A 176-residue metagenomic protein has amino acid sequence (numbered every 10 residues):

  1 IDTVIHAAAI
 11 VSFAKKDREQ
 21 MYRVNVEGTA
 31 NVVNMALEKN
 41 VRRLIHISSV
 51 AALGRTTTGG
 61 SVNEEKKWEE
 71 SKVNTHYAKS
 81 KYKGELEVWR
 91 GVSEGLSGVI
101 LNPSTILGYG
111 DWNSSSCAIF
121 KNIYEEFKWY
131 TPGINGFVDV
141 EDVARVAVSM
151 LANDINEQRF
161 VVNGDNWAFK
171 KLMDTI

Functional and structural regions predicted by a protein language model:
I1-E27, M35: NAD(P)H-binding glycine-rich loop region in Rossmannoid oxidoreductase-like domains and their noncatalytic homologs
F13, V50-G60, I106-W112: Conserved catalytic-site region of short-chain dehydrogenase/reductase
R18, E27-Y77: Conserved Rossmann-fold NAD(P)-dependent oxidoreductase catalytic core, especially the SDR/UDP-sugar
N31, K83, S114-S115, T131-L151 (+1 more regions): Substrate-positioning beta->alpha
L37, K72-I100: Active-site Tyr-X1-5-Lys
N74-H76, S104-W112, W129-E141: Glycine-rich "substrate-gating" loop/helix at the edge of Rossmann-like oxidoreductase active sites
E94-L96, G108-A118, M150-F160: Glycine/proline-rich active-site loop of Rossmann-fold NAD(P)-dependent oxidoreductases
V146-I176: Mid/C-terminal beta-alpha module of Rossmann-like enzyme folds, strongest in SDR-family dehydrogenases/epimerases
